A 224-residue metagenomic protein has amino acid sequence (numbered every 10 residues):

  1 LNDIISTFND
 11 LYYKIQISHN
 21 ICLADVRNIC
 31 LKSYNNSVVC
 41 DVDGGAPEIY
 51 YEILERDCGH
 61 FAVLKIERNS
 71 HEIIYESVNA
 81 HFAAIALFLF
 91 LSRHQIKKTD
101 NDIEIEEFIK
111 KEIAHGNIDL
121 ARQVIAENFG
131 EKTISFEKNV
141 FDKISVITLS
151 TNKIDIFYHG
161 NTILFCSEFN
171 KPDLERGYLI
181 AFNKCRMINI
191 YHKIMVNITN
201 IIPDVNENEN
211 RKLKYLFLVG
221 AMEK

Functional and structural regions predicted by a protein language model:
L1-D10, S77-F82, A86-L89: Short N-terminal signal/transit or membrane-insertion segments and the immediately adjacent low-complexity/disordered
L1-L54: N-terminal "first-domain core" detector
Y12-I17, C30, C58, L64-E67 (+3 more regions): C-terminal alpha-helical interaction appendages
I15, H19, S33, S37 (+7 more regions): Short, flexible helical or helix-coil boundary motifs
D43-E72, T151-G160: Short aromatic-glycine-(Arg/Gly/Cys) micro-motifs in beta-strand/loop hairpins
R68-H81, I163-P172: A short, exposed loop/beta-hairpin motif centered on an aromatic-Gly-Thr core
A80-I134: Surface-exposed beta-loop interaction hotspot
K111-K224: Intrinsically disordered, low-complexity, charge-dense segments enriched in Lys/Arg and Glu/Asp interspersed
